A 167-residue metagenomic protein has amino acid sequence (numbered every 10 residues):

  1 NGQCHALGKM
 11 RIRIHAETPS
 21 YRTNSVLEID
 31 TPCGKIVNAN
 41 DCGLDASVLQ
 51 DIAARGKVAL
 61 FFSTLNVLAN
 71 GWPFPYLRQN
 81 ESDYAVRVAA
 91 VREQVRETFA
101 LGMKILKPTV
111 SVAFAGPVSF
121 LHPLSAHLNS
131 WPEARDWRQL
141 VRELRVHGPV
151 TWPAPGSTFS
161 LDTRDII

Functional and structural regions predicted by a protein language model:
G2-G71, S157-I167: Core dinuclear metal-dependent hydrolase active-site scaffold
K9, P108, H147-P149: A generic structural signal for alpha->beta connector loops
A46-R145: Cap/insert and terminal regions of metallo-dependent hydrolase folds
S125-A134, E143-I167: Amphipathic alpha-helical heptad-repeat segments
